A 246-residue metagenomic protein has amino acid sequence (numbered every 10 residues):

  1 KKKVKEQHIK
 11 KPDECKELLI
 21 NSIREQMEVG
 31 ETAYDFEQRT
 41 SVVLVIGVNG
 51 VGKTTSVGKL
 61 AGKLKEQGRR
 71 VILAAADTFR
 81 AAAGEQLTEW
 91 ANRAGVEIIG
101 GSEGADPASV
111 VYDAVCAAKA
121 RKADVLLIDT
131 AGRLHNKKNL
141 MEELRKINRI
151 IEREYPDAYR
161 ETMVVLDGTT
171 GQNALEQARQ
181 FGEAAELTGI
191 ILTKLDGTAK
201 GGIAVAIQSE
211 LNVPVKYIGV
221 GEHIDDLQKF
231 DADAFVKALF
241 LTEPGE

Functional and structural regions predicted by a protein language model:
K1-A76, A83-G104, S109-K119, A123-I128: Primarily NTPase-proximal linker/entry elements flanking Walker-type ATP/GTP-binding cores
K53, D77, D129, D167 (+1 more regions): Acidic active-site catalytic centers that drive phospho-/nucleotidyl reactions and related ester hydrolyses
Q86, D106-R121, H135-L241: Conserved catalytic-core segment of NTP-binding enzymes
A131-R133: Short glycine-rich anion-binding loops that position phosphate/pyrophosphate groups of nucleotides and phosphorylated
G245-E246: Short acidic DE-rich linear segments
